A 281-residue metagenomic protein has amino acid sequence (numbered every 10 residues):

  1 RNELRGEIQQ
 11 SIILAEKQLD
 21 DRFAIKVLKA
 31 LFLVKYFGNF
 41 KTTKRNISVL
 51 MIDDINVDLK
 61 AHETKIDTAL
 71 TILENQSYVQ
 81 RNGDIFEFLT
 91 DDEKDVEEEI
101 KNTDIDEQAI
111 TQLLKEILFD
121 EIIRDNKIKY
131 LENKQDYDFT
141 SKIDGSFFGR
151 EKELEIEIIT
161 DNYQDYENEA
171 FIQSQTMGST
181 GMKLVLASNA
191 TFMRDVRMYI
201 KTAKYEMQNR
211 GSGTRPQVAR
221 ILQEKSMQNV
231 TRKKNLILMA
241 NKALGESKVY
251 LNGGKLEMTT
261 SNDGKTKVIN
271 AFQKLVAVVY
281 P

Functional and structural regions predicted by a protein language model:
R1-P281: Extended alpha-helical scaffold and adjacent linker segments that couple domains and build interaction/assembly
